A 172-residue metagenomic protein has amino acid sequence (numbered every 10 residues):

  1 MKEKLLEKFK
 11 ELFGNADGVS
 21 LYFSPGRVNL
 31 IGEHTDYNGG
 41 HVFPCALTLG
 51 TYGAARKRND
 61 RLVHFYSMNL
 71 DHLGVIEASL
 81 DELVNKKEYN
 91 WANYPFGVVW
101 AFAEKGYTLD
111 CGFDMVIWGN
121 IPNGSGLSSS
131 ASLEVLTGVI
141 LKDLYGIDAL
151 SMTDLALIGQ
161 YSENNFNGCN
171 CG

Functional and structural regions predicted by a protein language model:
M1-A131, V135-M152, L157-N167, C171: ATP-binding N-lobe of GHMP and related small-molecule kinases
